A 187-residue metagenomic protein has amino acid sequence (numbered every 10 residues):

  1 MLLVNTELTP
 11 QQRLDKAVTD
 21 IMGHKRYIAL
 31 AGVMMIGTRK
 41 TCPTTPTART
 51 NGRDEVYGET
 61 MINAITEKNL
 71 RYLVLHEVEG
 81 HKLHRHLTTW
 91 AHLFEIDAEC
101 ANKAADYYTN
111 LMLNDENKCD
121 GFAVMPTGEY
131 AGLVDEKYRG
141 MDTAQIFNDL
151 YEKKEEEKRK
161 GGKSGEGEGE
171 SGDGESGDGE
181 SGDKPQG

Functional and structural regions predicted by a protein language model:
M1-Y72, V78-G187: Short, functionally important secondary-structure microenvironments
